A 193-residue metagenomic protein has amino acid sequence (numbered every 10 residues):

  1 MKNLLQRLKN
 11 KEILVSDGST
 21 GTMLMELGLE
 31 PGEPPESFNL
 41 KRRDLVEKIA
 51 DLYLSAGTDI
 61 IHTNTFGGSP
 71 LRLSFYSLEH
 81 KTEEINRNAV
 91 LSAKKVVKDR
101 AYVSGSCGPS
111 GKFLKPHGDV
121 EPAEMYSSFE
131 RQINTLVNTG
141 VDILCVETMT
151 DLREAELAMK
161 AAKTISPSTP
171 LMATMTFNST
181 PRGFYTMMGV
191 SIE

Functional and structural regions predicted by a protein language model:
M1-E193: Domain-level signal for soluble alpha/beta catalytic cores
